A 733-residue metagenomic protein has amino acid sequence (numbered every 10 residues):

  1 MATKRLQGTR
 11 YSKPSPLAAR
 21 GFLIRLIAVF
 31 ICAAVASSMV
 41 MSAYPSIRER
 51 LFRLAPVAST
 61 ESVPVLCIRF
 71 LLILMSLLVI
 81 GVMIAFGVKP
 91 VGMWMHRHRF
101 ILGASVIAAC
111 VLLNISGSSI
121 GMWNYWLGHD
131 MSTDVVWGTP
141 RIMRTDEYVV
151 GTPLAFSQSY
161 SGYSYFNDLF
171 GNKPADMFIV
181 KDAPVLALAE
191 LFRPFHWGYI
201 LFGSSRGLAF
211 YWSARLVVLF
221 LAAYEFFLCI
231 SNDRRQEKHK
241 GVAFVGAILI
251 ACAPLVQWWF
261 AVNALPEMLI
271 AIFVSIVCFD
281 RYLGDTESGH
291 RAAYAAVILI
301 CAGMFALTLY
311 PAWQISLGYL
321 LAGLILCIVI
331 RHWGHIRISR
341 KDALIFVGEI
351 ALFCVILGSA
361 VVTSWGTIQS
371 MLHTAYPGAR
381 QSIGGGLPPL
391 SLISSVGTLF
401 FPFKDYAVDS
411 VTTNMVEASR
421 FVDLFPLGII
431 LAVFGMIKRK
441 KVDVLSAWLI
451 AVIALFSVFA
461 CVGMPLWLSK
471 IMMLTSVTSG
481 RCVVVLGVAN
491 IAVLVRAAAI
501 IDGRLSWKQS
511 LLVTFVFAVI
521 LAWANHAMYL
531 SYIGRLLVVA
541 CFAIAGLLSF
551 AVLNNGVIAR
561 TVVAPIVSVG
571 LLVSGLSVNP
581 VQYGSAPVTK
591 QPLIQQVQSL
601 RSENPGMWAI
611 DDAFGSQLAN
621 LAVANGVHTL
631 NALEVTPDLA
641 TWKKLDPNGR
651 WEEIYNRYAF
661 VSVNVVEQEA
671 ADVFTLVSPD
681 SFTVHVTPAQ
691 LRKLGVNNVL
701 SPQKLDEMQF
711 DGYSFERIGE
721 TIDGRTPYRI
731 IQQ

Functional and structural regions predicted by a protein language model:
L26-C32, I338-V362, A447-L455: Hydrophobic alpha-helical membrane-interfacial segments at the cytosolic entry of transmembrane helices
L51-V65, R206, F210, L255-E267 (+2 more regions): Membrane-helix boundary/interfacial segments in multi-pass membrane proteins
A58-E61, A360-K441, L445: Periplasmic/ER-lumenal interhelical loops and adjacent helix-loop junctions in multi-pass membrane proteins
L102-M177, D342-F400, M607-D611, V623: Aromatic-rich transmembrane-lumenal/periplasmic boundary elements in polytopic membrane proteins
I120-I270, D409, L639: Active-site lumenal/periplasmic loops and adjacent helix-entry segments of GT-C-fold, multi-pass membrane
V149, P153-V185, R193-H196, F202 (+1 more regions): Soluble catalytic regions of membrane-associated enzymes that act on cell-envelope and secretory-pathway components
F220-F226, H239-H332, D342-T367, T514-A524: Membrane-embedded helix bundles of polyisoprenyl
V433-G463: Membrane-interface helix-loop-helix junctions at transmembrane boundaries of multi-pass membrane enzymes, predominantly
